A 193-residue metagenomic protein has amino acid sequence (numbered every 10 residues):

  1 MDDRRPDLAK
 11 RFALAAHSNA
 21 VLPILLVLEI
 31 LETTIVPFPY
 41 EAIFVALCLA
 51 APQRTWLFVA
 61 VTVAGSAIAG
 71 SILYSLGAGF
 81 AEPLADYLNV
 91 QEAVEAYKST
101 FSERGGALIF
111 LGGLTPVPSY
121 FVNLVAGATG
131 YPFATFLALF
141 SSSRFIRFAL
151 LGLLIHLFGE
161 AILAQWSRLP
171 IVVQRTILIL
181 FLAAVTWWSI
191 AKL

Functional and structural regions predicted by a protein language model:
M1-A15: Short, Lys/Arg-rich, polar N-terminal cytosolic tail immediately upstream of the first transmembrane signal-anchor
R11-T62, T100-A161, I190: Hydrophobic alpha-helical membrane segments of integral membrane proteins
E32, A69-L73, R147, L151 (+1 more regions): Alpha-helical transmembrane segments of multipass membrane proteins
W56-V94, E103, L154: Membrane helix-loop-helix hairpins that form the core translocation module of multi-pass transporters
S75, G79, L157-A161, V185-K192: Hydrophobic membrane-targeting alpha-helices
A85-I109, S167-L193: Selective transmembrane alpha-helices of multi-pass membrane proteins
A161-S167: Membrane-helix boundary connector in multi-pass membrane proteins
